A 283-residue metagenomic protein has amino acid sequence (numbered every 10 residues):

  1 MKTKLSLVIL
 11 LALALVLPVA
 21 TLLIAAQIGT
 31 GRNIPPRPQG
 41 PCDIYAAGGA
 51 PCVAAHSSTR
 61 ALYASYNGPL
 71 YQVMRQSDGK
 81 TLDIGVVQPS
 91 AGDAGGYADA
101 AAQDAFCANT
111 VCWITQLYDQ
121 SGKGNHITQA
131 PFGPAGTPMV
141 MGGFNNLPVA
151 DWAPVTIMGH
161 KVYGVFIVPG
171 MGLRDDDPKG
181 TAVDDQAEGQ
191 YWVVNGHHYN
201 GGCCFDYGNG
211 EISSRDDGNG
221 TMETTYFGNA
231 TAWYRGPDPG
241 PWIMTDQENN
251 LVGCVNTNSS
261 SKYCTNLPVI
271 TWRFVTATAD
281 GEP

Functional and structural regions predicted by a protein language model:
M1-R32: Sec-dependent, cleavable N-terminal signal peptides
K4-L5, G122-V269: Extracellular glycan-recognition modules
G31-V140, D184, Y191-V193: GGW-centered surface loops in extracellular recognition modules
A64-G68, Q72-T81, V168-M171, V194-Y199 (+2 more regions): Short, flexible beta-strand-to-coil junctions
Q103-F106, V111, G201-G202, W272 (+1 more regions): Charged, low-complexity, helix-prone segments enriched in Lys/Glu/Asp/Gln
P268-A279: Short tryptophan-centered beta-strand motifs in secreted/extracellular beta-sheet-rich domains of glycan-recognition
